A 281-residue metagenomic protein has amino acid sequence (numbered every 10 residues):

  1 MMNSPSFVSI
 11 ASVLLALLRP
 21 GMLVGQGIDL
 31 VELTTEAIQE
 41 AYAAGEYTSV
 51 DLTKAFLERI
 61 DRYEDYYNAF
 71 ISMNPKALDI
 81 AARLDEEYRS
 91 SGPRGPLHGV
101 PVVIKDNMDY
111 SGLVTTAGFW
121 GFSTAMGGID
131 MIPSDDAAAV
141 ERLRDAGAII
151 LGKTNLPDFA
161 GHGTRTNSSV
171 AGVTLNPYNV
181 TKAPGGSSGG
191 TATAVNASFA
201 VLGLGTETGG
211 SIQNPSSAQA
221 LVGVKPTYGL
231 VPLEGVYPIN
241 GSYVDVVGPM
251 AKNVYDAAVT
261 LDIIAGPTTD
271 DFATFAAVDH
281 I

Functional and structural regions predicted by a protein language model:
M1-I10: Bacterial N-terminal signal peptides that target proteins for export
A11-L17: A broad helix-preferring feature
L23-G25: Boundary at the C-terminal end of the N-terminal hydrophobic targeting segment
G27-G209, T227, V247: Gly/Ser-rich catalytic/binding loops embedded in alpha/beta enzyme cores
A197, K225-I281: A short helix-breaking turn/cap at a secondary-structure junction
Q213-A218: Structural signature of FAD isoalloxazine-binding scaffolds in flavoprotein oxidoreductases
Q219-K225: Ligand-binding "clamshell"
